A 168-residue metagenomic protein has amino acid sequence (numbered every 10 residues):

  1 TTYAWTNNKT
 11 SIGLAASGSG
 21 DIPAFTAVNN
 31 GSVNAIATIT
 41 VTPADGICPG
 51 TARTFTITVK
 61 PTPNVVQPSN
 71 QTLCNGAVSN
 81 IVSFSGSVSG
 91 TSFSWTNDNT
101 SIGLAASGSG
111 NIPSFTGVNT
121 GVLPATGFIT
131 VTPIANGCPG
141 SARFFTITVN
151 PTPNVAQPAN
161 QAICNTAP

Functional and structural regions predicted by a protein language model:
T1-P168: Extracellular low-complexity Ser/Thr/Asn/Gly-rich intrinsically disordered segments
